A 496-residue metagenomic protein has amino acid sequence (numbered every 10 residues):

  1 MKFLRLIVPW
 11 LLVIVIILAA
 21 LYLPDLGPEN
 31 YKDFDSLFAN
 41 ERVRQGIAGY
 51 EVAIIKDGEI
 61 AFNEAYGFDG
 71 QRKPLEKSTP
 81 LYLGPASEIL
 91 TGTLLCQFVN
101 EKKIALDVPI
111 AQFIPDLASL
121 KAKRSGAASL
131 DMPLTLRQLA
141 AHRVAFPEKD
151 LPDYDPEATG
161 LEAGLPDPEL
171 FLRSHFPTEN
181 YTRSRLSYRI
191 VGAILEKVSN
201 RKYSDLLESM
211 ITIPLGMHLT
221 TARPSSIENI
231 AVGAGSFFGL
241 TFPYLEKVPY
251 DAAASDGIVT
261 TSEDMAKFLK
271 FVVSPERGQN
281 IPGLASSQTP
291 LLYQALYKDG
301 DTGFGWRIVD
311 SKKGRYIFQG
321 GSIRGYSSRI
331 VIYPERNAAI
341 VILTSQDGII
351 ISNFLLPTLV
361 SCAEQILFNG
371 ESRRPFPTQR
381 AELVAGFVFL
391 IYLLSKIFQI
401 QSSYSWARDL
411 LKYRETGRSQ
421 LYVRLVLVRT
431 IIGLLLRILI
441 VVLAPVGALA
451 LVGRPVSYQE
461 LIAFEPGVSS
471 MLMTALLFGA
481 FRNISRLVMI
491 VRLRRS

Functional and structural regions predicted by a protein language model:
K2-V8, I16-F62, R201, E246-S496: Catalytic loop of the DD-peptidase/beta-lactamase superfamily, centered on the K-T-G motif and neighboring
N30, F34-L37, Y50, A86-S87 (+11 more regions): Stable alpha-helical elements in mature extracytoplasmic
N30-G84, N100-A105, S119-A122, A128 (+1 more regions): Short, conserved catalytic-motif segment at the N-terminal edge
V52, G58, P80-F113, Y188-E196 (+2 more regions): Active-site SXXK
L106-K123, L215: Short, glycine/proline-biased beta-turn/loop segments that scaffold the active-site neighborhood
A122-R324: Short, surface-exposed loop or secondary-structure junction motifs that flank catalytic or metal-binding residues
